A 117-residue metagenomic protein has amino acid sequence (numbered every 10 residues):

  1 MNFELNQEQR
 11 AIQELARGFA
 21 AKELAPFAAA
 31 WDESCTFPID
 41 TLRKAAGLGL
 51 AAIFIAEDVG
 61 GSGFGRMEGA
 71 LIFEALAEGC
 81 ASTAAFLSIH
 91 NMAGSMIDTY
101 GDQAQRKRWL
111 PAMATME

Functional and structural regions predicted by a protein language model:
M1-E8: Intrinsic disorder at enzyme termini
E8-K22: A non-catalytic, amphipathic alpha-helix used as a structural packing/dimerization or gating element in enzyme scaffolds
A25-E117: Glycine-rich flavin
